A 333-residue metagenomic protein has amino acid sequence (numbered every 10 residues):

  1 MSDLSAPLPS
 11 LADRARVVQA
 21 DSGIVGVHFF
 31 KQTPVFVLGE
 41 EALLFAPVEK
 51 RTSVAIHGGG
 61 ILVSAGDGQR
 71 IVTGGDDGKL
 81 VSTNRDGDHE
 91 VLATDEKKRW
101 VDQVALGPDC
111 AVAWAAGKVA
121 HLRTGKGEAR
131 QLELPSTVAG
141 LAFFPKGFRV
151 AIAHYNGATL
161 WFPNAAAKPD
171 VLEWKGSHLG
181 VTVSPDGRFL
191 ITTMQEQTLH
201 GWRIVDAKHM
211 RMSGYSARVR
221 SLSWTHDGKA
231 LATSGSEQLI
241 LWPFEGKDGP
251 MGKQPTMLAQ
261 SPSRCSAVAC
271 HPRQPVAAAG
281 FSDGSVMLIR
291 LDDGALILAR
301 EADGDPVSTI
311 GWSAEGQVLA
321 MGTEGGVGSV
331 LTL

Functional and structural regions predicted by a protein language model:
M1-L333: WD40-repeat beta-propeller superdomains and closely related acidic/aromatic-rich repeat-like regions
